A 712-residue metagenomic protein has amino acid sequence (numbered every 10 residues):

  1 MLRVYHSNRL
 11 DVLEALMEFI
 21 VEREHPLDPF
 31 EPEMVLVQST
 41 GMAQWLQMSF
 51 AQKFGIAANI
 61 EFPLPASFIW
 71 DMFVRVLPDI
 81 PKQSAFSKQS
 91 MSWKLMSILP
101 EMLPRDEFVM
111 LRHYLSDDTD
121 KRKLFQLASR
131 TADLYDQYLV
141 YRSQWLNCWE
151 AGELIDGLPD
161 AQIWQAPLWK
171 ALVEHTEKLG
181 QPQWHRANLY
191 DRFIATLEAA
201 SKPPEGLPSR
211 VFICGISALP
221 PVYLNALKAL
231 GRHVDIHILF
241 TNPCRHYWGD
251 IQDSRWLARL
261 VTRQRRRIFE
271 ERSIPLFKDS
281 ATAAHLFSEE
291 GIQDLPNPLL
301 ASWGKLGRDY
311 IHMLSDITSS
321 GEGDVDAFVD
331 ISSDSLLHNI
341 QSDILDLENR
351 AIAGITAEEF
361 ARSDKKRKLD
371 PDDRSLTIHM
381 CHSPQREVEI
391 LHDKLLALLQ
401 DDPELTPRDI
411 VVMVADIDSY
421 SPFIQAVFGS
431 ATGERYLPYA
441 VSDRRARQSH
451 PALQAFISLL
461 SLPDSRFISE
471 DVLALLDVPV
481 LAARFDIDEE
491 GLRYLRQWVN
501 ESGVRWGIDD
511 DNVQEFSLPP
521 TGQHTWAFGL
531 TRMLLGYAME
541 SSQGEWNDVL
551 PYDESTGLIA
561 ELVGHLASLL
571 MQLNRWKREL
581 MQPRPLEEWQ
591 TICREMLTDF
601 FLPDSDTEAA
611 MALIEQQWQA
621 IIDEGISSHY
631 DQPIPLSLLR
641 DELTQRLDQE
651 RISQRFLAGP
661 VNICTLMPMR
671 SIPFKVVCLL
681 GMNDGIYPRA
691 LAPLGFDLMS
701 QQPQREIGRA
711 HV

Functional and structural regions predicted by a protein language model:
M1-R709: Polyanion-engaging groove/track-forming segments
